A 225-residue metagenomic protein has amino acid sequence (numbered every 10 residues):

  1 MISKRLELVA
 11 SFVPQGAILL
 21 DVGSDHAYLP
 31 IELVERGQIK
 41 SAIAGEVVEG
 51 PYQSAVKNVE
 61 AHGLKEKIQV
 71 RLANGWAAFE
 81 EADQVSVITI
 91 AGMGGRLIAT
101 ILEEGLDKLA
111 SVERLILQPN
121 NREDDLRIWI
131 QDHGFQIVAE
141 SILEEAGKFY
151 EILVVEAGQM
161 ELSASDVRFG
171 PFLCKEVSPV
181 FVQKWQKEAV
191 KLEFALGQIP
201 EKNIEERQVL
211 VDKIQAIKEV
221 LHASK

Functional and structural regions predicted by a protein language model:
M1-G16, I31: S-adenosyl-L-methionine
I2-K4, R96-K225: Class I S-adenosyl-L-methionine
G16-D25: Conserved class I S-adenosyl-L-methionine
H26, G50-P51: Conserved short alpha-helix immediately C-terminal to the canonical SAM/SAH-binding motif I of Rossmann-like
H26-I39: Conserved SAM-binding loop of SAM-dependent methyltransferases across substrates and taxa, primarily the Class I
S41-E46: Conserved SAM-binding motif I beta-strand of class I
Q53-A82: S-adenosyl-L-methionine
Q84-G92: Short SAM/SAH-binding signature in class I
